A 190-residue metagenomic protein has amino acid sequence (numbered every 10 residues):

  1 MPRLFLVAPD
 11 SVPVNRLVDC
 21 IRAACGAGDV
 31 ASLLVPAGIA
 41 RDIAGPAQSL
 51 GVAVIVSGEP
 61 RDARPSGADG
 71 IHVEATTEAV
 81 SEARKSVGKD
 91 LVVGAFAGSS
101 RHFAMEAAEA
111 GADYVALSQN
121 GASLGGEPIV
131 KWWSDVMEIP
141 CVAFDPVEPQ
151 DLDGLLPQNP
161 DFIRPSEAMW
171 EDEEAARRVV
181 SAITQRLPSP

Functional and structural regions predicted by a protein language model:
M1-H72, T77, K85-S100, A104-D113 (+3 more regions): Conserved N-terminal beta1-alpha1 strand-loop-helix module at the mouth
V18-D19, L124-K131: Charged helix-capping and loop-helix junction motifs
I43, A83, V130-W133: Aromatic/hydrophobic pocket-lining residues that form π-stacking "cages" and hydrophobic walls in ligand
V73-V80, S123-G126, P160: Amphipathic repeat-derived elements
E109, E127-P128, P165: Alpha-helical structural elements
A122, E148: Nucleotide-sugar-dependent glycosyltransferase donor-binding/catalytic pocket residues
K131-P146, I163: Catalytic-face loop-and-helix region of soluble metabolic enzyme cores
